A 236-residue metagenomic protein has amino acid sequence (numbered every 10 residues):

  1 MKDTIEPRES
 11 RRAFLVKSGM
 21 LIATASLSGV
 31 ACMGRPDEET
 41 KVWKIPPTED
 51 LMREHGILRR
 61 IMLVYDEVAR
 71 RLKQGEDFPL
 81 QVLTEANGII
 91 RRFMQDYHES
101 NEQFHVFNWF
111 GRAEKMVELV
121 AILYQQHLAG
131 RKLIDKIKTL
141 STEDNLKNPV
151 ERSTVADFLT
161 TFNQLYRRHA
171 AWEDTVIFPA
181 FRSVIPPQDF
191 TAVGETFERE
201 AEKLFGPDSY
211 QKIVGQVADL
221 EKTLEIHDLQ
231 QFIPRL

Functional and structural regions predicted by a protein language model:
M1-S10: N-terminal secretory signal peptides
E9-L27: N-terminal export leaders
G29-E67: C-terminal segment of N-terminal export signals and the immediately downstream linker at the start of the mature
W43-E54, F78-Y97, K115-L128, T154-Y166: Alpha-helical scaffold segments that form or flank carboxylate-/histidine-based iron centers
A86-G111, K132, I137: Conserved alpha-helical segments that form or flank metal/cofactor-binding pockets of metalloenzymes
R112-D144: Helix-adjacent hinge/juxtasegments
K138-T161, F181-E200: Acidic interhelical loop/turn segments
V176-E221: Preference for long, well-ordered alpha-helical segments
